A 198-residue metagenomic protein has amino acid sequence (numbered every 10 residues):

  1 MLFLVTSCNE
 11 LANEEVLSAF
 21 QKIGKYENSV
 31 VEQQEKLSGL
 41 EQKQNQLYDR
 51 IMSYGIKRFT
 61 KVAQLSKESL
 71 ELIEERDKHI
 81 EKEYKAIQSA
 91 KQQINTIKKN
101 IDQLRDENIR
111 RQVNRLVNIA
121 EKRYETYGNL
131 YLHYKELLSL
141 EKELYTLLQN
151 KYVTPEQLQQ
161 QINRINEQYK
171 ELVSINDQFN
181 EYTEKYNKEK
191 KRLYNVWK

Functional and structural regions predicted by a protein language model:
L4-S7: C-terminal motif of bacterial Sec signal peptides marking the signal peptidase cleavage site
N9-E81, N195: Immediate post-signal-peptide N-terminus of mature secreted/exported proteins
V31, S38, D77, Y84 (+5 more regions): Short amphipathic alpha-helical segments with heptad-repeat character
Q44-V62, I101-L104, L144-Q159, L172 (+2 more regions): Secondary-structure edge/capping motif, primarily at the C-terminal ends of alpha-helices and the immediately following
A63, K67-L70, E74, V113-V117 (+1 more regions): Short, charged, amphipathic alpha-helical segments
K82-N163: Extended amphipathic alpha-helical interaction segments
A120, I165, Y169-L172: Short amphipathic alpha-helical coiled-coil/interface segments
E171-K198: Extracytoplasmic/luminal low-complexity segments enriched in Pro/Gly and acidic/polar residues that act as flexible
